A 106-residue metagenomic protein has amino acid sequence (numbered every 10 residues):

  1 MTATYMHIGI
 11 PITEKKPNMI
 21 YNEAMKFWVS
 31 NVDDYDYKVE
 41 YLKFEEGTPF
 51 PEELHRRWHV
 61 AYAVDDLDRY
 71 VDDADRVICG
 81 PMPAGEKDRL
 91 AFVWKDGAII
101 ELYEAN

Functional and structural regions predicted by a protein language model:
M1-D34, V39-F50, D75-N106: Vicinal oxygen chelate
E53-M82: Mid-chain, well-packed structural core segment of small domains
